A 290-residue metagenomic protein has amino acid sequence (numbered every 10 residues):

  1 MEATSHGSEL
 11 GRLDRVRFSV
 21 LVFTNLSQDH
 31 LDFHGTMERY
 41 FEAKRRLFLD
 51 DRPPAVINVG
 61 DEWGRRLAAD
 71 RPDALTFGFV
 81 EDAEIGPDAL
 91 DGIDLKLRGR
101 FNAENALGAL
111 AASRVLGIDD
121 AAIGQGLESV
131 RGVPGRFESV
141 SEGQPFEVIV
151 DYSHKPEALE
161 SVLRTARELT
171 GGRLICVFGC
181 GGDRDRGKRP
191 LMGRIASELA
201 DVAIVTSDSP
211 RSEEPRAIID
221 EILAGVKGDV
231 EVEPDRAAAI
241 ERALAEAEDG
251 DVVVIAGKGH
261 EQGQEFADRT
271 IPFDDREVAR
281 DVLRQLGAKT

Functional and structural regions predicted by a protein language model:
M1-A3, E9-V148, L223-K227, E231: Acidic, Mg2+-coordinating active-site environments of NTP-dependent enzymes
T4-S5, R236: Conserved SAM/SAH-binding loop
H6-G7, E261: Active-site beta-alpha loop architecture of Rossmann-like, nucleotide-cofactor-dependent enzymes
G108-G135, S139-T290: ATP-dependent carboxylate-amine ligase
